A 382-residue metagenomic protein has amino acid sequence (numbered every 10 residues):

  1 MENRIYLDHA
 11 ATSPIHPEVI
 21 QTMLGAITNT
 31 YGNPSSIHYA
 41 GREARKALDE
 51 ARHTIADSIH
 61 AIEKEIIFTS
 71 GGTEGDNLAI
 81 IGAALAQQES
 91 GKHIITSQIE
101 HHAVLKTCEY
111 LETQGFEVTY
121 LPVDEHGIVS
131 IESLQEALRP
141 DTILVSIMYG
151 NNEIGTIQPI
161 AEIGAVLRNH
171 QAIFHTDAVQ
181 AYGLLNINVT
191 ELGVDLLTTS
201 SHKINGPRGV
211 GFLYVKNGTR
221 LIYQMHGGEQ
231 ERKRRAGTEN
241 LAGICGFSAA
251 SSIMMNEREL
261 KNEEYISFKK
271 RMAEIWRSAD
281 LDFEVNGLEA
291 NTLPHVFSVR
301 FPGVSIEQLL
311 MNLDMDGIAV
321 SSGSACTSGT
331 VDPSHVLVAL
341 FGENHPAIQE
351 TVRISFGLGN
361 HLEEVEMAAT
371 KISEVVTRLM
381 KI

Functional and structural regions predicted by a protein language model:
M1-I382: Pyridoxal 5′-phosphate
